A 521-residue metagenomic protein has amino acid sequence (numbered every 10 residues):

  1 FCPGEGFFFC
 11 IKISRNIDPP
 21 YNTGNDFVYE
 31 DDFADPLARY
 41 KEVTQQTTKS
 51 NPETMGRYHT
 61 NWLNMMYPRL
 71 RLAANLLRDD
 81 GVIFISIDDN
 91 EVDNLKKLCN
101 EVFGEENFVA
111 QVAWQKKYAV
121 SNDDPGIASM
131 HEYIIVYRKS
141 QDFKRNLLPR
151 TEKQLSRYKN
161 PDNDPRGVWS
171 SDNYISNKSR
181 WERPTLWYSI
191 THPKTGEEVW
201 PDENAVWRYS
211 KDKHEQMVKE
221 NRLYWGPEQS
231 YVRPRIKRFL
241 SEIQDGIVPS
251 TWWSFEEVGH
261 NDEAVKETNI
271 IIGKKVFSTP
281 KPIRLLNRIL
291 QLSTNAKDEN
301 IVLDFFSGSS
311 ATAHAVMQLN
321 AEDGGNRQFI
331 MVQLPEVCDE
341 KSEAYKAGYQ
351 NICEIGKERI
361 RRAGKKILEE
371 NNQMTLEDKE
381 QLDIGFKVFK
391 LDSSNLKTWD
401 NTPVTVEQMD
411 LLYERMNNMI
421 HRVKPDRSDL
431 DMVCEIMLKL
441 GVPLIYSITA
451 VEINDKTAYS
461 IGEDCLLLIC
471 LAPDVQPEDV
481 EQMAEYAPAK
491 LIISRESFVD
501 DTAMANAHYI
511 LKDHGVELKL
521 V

Functional and structural regions predicted by a protein language model:
F1-I301, D323, L334-S342, L382: Class I S-adenosyl-L-methionine
I17, E299-L319, M437: A phosphate-binding catalytic loop at a beta-strand-loop-alpha-helix junction that coordinates phosphoryl groups
L37-E53, Q333-D392, L396: Conserved phosphoryl-transfer catalytic core
L319-G325: Post-Walker A helix-loop "phosphate-sensing" segment adjacent to the P-loop in P-loop NTPases
R422-G441, D501-T502: Glycine- and aromatic-enriched alpha-helical transmembrane segments of multi-pass membrane proteins
K439-S460: Conserved helicase/translocase motor-coupling segment
S460-Y486: Carbohydrate-binding surface patches
